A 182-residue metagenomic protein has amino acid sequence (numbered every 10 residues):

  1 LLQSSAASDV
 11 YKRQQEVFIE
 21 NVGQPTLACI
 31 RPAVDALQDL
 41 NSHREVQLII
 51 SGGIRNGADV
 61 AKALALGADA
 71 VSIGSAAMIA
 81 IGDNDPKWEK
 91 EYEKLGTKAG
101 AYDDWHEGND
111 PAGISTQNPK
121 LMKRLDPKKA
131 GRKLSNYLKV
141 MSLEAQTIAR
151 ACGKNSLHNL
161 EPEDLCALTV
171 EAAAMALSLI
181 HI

Functional and structural regions predicted by a protein language model:
L1, E16, P127-G131: Active-site oxyanion-binding pockets that recognize sulfate/phosphate
L1-A7, Y11, I180-H181: Single conserved hydrophobic/aromatic residue that forms the stacking wall/gate of nucleotide- or nucleobase-binding
D9-I19: Gly-rich Lys/Arg/Thr-decorated short loops/hinges at beta-loop-alpha junctions or inter-strand turns that position
N21-A28, P32-E45, R55-A61, A65-I180: Alpha/beta catalytic cores of nucleotide-metabolism and tRNA/nucleoside-modifying enzymes
S51: Short hydrophobic "strand-cap" motifs at the C-terminus of beta-strands
